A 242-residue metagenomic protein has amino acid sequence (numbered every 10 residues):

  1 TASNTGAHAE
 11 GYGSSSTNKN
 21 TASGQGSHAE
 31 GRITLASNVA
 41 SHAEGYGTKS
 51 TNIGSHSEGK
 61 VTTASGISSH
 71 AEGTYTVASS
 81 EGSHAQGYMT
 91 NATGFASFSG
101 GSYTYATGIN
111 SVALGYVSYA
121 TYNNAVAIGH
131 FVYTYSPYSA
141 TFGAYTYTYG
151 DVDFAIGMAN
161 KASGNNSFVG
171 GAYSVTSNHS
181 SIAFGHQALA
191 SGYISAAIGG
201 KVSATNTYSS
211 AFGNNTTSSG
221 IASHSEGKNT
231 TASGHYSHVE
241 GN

Functional and structural regions predicted by a protein language model:
T1-N242: Periodic small-residue-enriched repeat registers in elongated scaffold domains
